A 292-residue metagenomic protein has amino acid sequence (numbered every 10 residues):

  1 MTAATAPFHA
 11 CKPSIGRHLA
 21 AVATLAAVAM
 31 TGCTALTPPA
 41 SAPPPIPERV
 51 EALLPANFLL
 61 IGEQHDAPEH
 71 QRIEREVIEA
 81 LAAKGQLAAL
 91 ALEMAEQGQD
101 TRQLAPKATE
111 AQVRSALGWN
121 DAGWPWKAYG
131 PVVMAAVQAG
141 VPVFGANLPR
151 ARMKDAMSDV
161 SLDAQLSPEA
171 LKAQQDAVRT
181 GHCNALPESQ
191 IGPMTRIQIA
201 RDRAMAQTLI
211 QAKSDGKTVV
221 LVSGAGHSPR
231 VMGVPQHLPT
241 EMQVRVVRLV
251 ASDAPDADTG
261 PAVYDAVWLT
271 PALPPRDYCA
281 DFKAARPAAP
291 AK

Functional and structural regions predicted by a protein language model:
A4-V22: Bacterial N-terminal signal peptides that target proteins for export
T24, V28, G32-A56: N- or domain-start disorder-to-order transition segments that initiate the globular core
E48-A83: Zymogen propeptides
A56-L59, A88, K217-S223, V244: Generic beta-sheet signal
A67-E69, A89, Q97-R102: Membrane-embedded segments
A89-A95, V246-V250: Short internal beta-strands
T101-S214: A substrate-binding/cap region within the structured catalytic cores of diverse enzymes
I210-K213, H227-K292: C-terminal regions of proteins
